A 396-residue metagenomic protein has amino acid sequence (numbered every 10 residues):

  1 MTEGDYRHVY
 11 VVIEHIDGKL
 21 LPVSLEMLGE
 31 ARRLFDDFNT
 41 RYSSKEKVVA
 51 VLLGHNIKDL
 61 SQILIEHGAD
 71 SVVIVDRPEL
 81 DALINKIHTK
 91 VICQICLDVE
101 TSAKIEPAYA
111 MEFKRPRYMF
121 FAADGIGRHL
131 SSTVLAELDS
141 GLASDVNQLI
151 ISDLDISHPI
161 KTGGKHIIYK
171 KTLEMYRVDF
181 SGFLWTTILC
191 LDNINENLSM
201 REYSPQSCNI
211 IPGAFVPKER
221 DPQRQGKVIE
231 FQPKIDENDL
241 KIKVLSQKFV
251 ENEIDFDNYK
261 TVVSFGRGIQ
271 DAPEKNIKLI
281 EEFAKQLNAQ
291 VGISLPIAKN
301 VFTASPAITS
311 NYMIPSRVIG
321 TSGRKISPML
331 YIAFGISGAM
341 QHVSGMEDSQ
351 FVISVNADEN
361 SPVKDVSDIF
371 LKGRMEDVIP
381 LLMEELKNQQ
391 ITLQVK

Functional and structural regions predicted by a protein language model:
M1-K396: N-terminal glycine-rich FAD/FM-binding segment characteristic of electron-transfer flavoproteins
